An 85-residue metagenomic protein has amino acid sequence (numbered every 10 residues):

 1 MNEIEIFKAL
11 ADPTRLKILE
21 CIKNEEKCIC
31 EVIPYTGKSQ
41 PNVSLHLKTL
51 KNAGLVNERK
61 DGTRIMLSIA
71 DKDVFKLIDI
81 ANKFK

Functional and structural regions predicted by a protein language model:
N2-E3, S68-K85: Conserved segment of winged-helix/HTH DNA-binding domains
L16-I18: Pre-recognition alpha-helix immediately N-terminal to the DNA-recognition helix within helix-turn-helix or winged-helix
N24-C28: Short capping segments at the starts of secondary-structure elements
V32-P34: A short acidic, leucine-rich amphipathic alpha-helix
P41, K48: Key DNA-contact positions within bacterial/archaeal DNA-binding proteins
K51-D61, S68: Beta-hairpin "wing" of winged helix-turn-helix
